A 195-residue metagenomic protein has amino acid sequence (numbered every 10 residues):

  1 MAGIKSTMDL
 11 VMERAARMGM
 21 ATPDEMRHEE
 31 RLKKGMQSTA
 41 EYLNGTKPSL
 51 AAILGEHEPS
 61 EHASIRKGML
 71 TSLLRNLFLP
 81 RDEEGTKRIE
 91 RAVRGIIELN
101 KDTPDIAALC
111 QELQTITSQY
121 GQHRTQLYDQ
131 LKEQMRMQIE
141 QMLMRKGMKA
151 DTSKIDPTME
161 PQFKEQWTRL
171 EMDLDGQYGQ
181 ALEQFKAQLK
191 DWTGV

Functional and structural regions predicted by a protein language model:
M1-H62: Leu/Val/Ala/Ile-rich N-terminal alpha-helices, chiefly Sec-type signal peptides and the beginnings
K5, K33-K34, K47, K67 (+8 more regions): Context-gated lysine
E13-R14, G68, G95, T103-I106 (+5 more regions): Amphipathic, alpha-helical segments enriched in basic
A15, G19-T22, N100, R124 (+1 more regions): Conserved NTP-handling cores and scaffolds of large molecular machines
A16-R27, L50, L54, R81 (+7 more regions): Generic alpha-helix signal with a bias toward terminal, lower-confidence helices and secondary-structure junctions
E29-Q37, E41, S60-S64, G68 (+3 more regions): Long, C-terminal folded domains that constitute the functional core of proteins
M36-Q130: Long amphipathic alpha-helical segments with strong coiled-coil/leucine-zipper propensity
R136-V195: Long amphipathic all-alpha helical oligomerization modules
